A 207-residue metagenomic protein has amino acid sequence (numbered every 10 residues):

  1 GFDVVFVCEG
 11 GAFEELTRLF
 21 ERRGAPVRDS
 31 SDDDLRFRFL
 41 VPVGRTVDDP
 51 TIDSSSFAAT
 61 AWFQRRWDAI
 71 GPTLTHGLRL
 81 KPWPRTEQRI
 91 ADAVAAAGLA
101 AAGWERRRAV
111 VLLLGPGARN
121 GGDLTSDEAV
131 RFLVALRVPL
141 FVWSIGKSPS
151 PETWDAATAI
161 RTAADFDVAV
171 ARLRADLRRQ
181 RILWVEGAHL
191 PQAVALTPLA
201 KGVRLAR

Functional and structural regions predicted by a protein language model:
G1-R207: Scaffold/interface architecture of coatomer-like assemblies
